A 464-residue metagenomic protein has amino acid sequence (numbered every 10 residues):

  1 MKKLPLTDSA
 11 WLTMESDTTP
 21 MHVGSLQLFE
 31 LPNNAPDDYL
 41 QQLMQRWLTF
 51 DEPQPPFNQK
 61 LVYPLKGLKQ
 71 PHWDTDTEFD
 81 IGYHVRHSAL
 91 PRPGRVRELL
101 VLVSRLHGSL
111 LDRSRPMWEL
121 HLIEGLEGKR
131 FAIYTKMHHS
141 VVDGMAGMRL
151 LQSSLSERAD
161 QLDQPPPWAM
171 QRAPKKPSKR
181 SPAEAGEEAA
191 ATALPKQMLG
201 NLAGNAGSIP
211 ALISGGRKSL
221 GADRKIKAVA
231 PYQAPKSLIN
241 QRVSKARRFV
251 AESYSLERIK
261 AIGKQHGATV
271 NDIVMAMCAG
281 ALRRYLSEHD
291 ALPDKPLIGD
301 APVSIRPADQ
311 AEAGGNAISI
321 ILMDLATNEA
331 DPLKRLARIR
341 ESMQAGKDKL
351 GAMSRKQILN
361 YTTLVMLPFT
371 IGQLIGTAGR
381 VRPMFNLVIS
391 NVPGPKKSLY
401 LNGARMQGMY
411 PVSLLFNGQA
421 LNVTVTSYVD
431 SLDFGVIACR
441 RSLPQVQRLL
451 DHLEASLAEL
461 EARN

Functional and structural regions predicted by a protein language model:
M1-H22: Generic start-of-chain signal for non-secretory N-termini
M1-T7, L26-D38, M44-Q419, V423-E454 (+1 more regions): Soluble acyl-CoA-dependent acyltransferase catalytic core bearing the H(X)4D motif
